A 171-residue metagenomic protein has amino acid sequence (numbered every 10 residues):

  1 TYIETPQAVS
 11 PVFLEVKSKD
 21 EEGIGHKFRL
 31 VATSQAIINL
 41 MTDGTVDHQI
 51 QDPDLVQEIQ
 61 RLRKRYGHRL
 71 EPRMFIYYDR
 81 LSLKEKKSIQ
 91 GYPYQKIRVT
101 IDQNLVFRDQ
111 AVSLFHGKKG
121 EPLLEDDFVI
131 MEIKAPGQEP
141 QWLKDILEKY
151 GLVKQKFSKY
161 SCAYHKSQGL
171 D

Functional and structural regions predicted by a protein language model:
T1-D171: Phosphate-end processing signature that detects enzymes handling 5′-triphosphorylated RNA and polyphosphate
